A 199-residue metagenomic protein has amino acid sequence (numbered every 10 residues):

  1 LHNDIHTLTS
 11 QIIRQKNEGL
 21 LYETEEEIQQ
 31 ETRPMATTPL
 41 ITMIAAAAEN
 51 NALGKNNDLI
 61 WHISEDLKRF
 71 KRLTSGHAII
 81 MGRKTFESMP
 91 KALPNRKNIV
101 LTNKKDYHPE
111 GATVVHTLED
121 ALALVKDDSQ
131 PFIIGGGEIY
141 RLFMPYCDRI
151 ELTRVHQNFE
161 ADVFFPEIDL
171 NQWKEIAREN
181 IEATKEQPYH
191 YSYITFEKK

Functional and structural regions predicted by a protein language model:
H2-S10: Extreme N-terminal basic, low-complexity initiation segments that serve as generic localization/processing leaders
D4, K16-N17, V114, D120: Terminal low-complexity, poorly structured segments
I5-H6, N17-L21, A46: Residue-level detector of transmembrane insertion/anchoring sites
Q11, Q15-E18, E23-E31: Charged/polar low-complexity intrinsically disordered segments
T38-T42: Extreme N-terminal starter segment of soluble prokaryotic enzymes
A45-K199: Flexible, gly/pro- and Lys/Arg-enriched active-site loops
